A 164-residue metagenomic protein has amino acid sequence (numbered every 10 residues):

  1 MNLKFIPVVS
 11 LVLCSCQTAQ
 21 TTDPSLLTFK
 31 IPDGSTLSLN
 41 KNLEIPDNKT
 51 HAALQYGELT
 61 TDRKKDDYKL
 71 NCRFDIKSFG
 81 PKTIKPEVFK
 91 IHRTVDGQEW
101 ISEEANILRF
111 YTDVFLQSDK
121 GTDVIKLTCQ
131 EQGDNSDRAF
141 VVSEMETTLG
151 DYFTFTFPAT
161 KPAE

Functional and structural regions predicted by a protein language model:
N2-V9: Sec-dependent signal peptide recognition, specifically the positively charged N-region followed immediately by
L13-S15: C-terminal motif of bacterial Sec signal peptides marking the signal peptidase cleavage site
Q17-Q20: Bacterial signal peptide processing site
S35-K64: Post-signal-peptide N-terminal segment of Sec-exported extracytoplasmic proteins
D67-F79: N-terminal post-signal-peptidase region of extra-cytosolic proteins
K77-H92: Short coil-to-beta-strand transition motifs
R93-E103: Short, conserved beta-turn/loop elements at beta-strand boundaries and strand-helix junctions
G121-E164: C-terminal partner/receptor-binding element of secreted or periplasmic proteins
